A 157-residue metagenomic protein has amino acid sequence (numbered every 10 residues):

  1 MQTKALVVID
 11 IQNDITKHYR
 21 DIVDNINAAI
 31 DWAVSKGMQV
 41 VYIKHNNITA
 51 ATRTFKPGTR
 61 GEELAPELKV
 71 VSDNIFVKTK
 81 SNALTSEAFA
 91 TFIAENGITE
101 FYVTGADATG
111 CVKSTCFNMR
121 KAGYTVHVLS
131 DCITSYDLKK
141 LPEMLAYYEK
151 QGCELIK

Functional and structural regions predicted by a protein language model:
M1-A5, D24, A28-K36, R53-K157: Active-site-adjacent betaalpha module
V8-I9: Short hydrophobic beta-strand that contains or immediately precedes a catalytic carboxylate
Q12, N46-N47, D107, I133: Catalytic metal-binding/acid-base residues of hydrolase active sites
Q12-H18: Short acidic, Gly/Ser-rich segments with clustered Asp/Glu that frequently serve as metal-coordination loops in enzyme
K17, A50-A51: Glycine/Thr-rich phosphate-binding loops of Rossmann-like dinucleotide-binding domains
Y19-V23: Flexible, glycine- and charge-enriched loops at secondary-structure boundaries
A33-T49: Von Willebrand factor
